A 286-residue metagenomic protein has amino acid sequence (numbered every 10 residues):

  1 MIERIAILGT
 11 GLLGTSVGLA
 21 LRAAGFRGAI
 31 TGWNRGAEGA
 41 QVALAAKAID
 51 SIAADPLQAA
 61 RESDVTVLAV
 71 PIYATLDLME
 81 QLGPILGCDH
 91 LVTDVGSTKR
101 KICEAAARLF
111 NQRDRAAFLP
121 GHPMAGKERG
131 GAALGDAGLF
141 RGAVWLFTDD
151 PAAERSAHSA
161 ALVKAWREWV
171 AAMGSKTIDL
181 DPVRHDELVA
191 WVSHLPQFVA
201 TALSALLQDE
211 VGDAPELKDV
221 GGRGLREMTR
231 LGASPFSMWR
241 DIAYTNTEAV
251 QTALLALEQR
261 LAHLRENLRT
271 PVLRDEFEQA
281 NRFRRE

Functional and structural regions predicted by a protein language model:
M1-E62: NAD(P)+-binding Rossmann beta1-loop-alpha1 motif at the extreme N-terminus of oxidoreductases
I2-R4, D89, G142: Phosphate-coordination loops involved in phosphoryl transfer and adenosine-cofactor binding
T66-V67, T93: N-terminal Rossmann-like NAD(P) cofactor-binding module of classical short-chain dehydrogenase/reductase
V70-P71, G96, D149: Glycine-rich, N-terminal phosphate-binding loop of Rossmann-like dinucleotide-binding domains
L78-A133: Rossmann-like NAD(P)(H) cofactor-binding subdomain of soluble oxidoreductases
L139-R230: Internal alpha-helical scaffold of NAD(P)-dependent oxidoreductase catalytic cores
D213-N281: Interdomain hinge/lid region at the active-site interface of Rossmann-like NAD(P)-dependent oxidoreductases
